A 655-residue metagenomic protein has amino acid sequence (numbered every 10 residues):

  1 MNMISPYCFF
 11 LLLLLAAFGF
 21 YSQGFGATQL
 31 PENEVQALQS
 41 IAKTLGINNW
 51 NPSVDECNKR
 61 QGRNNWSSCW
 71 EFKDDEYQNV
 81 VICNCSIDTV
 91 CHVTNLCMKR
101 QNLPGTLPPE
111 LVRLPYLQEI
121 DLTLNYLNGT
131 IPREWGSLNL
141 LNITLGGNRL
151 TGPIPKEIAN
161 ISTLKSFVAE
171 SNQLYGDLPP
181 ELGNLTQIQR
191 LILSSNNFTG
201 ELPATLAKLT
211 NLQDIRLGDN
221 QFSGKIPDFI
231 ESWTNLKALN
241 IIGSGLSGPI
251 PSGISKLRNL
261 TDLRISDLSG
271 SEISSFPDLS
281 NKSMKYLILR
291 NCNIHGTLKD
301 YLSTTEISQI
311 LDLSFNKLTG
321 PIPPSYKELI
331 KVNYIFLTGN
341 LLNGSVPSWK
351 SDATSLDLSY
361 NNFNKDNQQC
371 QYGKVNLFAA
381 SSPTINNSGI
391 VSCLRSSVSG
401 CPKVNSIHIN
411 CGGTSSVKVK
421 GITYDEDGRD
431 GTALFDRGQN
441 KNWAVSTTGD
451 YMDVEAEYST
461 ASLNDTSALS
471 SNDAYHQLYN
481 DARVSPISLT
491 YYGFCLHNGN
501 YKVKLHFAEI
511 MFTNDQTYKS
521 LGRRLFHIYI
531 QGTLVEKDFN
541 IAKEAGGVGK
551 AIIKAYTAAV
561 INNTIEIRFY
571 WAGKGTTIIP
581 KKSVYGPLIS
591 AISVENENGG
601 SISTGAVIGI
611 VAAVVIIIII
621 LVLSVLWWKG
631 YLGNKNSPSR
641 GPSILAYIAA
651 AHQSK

Functional and structural regions predicted by a protein language model:
M1-A482, V535, N540, R568-I579 (+2 more regions): Plant-biased, solvent-exposed loop and capping regions within N-terminal extracellular ligand-binding ectodomains
P115, F507-E509, S520-R524: Folded extracytoplasmic luminal domains of secretory or organellar precursors
N410, K502-H506, Y529, T557 (+1 more regions): Residues within well-ordered beta-strands of beta-sheet-rich folds
S467-N498, A551-A555: Short beta-strands within extracellular/lumenal beta-sheet-rich domains
L496-T513: A short tyrosine-centered beta-strand micro-motif
T513-L534: Short, surface-exposed beta-strand/strand-loop-strand elements in extracellular ectodomains
A542-K581: Short, surface-exposed tryptophan/glycine-enriched loops that mediate extracellular molecular recognition
